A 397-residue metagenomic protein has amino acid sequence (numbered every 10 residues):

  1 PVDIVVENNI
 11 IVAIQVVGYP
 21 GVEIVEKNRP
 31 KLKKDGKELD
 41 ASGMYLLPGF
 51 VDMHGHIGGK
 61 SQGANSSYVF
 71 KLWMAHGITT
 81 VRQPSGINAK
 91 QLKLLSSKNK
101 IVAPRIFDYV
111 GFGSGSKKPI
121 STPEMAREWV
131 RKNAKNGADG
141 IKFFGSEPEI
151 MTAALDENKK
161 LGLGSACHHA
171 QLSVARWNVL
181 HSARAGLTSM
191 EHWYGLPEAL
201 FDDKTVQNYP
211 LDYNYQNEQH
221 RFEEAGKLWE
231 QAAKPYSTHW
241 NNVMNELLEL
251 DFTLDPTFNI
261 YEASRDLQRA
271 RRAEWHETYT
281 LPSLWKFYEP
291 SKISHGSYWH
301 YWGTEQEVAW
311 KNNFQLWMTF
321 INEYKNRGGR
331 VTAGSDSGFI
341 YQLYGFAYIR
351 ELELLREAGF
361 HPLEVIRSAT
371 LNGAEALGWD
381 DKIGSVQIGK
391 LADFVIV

Functional and structural regions predicted by a protein language model:
P1-D3, G18-Y19, E23, L343 (+2 more regions): Acidic, glycine-enriched loop/beta-strand segments at the rims of small-molecule binding/catalytic pockets
P1-L47: Histidine-rich, glycine-flanked metal-binding segment
R29-K31, G36, M44-K100, K118-E124 (+2 more regions): Metal-associated gating/positioning segment near the N- to mid-region
M44, V51-G58, H168, S189-H192 (+1 more regions): Histidine-centered divalent metal-coordination motifs
V69-N88, A103-G113, A134-S146, L155 (+4 more regions): Divalent metal-dependent hydrolysis catalytic cores, especially in the metallo-beta-lactamase
K93-S97, M151-A166, L248, I321-K325: Surface-exposed amphipathic alpha-helices with a cationic face
G111-L161, T188-S189, A199-L200, P210-K234: Active-site gating/metal-coordination segments in enzymes
N133-K135, D139, L196-A358: Active-site neighborhoods of metal-dependent hydrolases
